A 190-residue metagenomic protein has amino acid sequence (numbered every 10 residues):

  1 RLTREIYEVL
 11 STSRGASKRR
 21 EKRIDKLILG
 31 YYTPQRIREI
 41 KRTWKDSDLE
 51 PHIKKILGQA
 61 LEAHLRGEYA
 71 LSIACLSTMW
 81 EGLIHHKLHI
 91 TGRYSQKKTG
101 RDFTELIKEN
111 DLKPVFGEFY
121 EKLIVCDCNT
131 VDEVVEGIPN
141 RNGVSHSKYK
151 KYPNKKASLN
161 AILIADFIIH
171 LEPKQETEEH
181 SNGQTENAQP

Functional and structural regions predicted by a protein language model:
R1-T43: Internal, Lys/Arg-enriched amphipathic helical interaction segments that engage polyanionic partners
T12, G30, P34, S47 (+4 more regions): Surface-exposed polar/charged interaction patches
E21, I37, G100, F116-G117: Alpha-helix initiation and N-capping motif
D25, L57, I73-L76, W80 (+2 more regions): Short runs of predominantly hydrophobic/aromatic residues within well-ordered alpha helices that form helix-helix
I37-T43, I53-A60, N140-S147: Glycine-rich, often proline-containing surface loops adjacent to acidic residues and nearby aromatics that form
T43-I107: Amphipathic alpha-helical interface elements
W44-L49, F103-P139: Short, mixed-charge amphipathic alpha-helical segments
V125-P190: Charge-enriched, short contiguous segments at helix-coil
